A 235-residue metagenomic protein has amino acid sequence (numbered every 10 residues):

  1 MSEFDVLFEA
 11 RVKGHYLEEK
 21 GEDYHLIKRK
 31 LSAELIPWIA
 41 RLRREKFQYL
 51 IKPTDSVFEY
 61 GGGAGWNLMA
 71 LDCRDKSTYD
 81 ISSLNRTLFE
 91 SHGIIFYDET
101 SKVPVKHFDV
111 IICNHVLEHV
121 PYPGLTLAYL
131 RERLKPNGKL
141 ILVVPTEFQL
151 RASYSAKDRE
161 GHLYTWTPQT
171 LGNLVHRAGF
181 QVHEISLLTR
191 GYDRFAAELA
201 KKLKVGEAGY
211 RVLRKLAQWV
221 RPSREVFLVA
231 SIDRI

Functional and structural regions predicted by a protein language model:
M1-K106, V110-N114, G124-L127, S186-L188 (+2 more regions): Conserved N-terminal segment of class I S-adenosyl-L-methionine
N85, F148-L150, T189-G191: Feature marks short, surface-exposed loop/turn motifs that line or immediately flank catalytic pockets and channel
H115-H119: A short His-aromatic
P121-L125, A152: Short N-terminal helix/helix-N-cap motif within the alpha/beta-hydrolase-1
G124-K139: A short glycine-rich, Lys/Arg-flanked "PGG" loop and its adjoining helix->strand segment in the class I
L142-Y164: Short, glycine-/aromatic-enriched active-site segment of Class I SAM-dependent methyltransferases
L163-A178: Short alpha-helix
H183-R211, K215-E225: Conserved catalytic loop of SAM-dependent methyltransferase domains
